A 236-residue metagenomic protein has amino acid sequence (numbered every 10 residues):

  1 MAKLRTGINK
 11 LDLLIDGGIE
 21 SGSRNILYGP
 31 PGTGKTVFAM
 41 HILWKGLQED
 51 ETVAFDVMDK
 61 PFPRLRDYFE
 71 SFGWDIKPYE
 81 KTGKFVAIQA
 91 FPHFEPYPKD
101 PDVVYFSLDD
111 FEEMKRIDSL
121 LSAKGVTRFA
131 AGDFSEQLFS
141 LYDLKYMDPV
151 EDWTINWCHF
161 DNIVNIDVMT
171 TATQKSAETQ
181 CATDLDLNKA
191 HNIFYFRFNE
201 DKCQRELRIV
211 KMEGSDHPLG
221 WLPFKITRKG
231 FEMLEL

Functional and structural regions predicted by a protein language model:
M1, A123-G125, F224-L236: NTP-binding/hydrolysis catalytic cores, primarily Walker-type P-loop NTPases
R5-G18: Pre-Walker A adenine-sensing motif
G17-E20, K45-E49, P78-K81, S119-K124 (+2 more regions): Conserved catalytic network of the ASCE P-loop NTPase/AAA+ motor domain
R24-Y28: Short hydrophobic/aromatic beta-strand immediately N-terminal to the Walker A/P-loop
P30-P101, Y105: Conserved P-loop
T52, G83-K84, G125-F129, F160-M169: Loop/turn-to-beta-strand initiation segments
H93-H159: Phosphate-binding/switch loop-helix module in NTP-utilizing enzymes
N162-F231: Phosphate-binding/switch region of NTP-binding enzymes
